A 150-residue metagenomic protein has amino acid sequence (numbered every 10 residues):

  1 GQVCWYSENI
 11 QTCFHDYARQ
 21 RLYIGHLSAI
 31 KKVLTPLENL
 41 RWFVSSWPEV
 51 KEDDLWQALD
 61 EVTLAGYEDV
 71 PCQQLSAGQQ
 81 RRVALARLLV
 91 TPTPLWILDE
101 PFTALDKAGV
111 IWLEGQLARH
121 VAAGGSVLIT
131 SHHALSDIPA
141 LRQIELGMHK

Functional and structural regions predicted by a protein language model:
G1-R19: Conserved ABC transporter NBD signature motif
L27, K32-P48, D54: Q-loop/switch helix immediately C-terminal to the Walker
E52-E68: Conserved ABC ATPase "signature" region
P71-Q80: Conserved ABC ATPase signature
L85, G124: Hydrophobic anchor residue at the start of the ABC signature
W96-E100, L105: Catalytic Walker B motif of ABC-type/P-loop ATPase nucleotide-binding domains
K107-G109: Helix N-cap at the start of a conserved alpha-helix in ABC-type nucleotide-binding domains
